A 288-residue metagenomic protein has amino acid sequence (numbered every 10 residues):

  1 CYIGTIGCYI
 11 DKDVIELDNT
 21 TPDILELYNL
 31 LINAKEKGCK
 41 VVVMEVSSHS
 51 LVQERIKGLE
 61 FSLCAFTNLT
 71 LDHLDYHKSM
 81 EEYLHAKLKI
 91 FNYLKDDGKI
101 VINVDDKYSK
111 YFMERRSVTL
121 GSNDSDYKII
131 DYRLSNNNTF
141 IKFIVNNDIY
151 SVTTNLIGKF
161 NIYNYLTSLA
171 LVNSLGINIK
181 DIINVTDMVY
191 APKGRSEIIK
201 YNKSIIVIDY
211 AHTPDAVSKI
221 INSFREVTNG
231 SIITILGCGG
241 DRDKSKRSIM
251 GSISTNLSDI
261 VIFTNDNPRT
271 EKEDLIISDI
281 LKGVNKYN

Functional and structural regions predicted by a protein language model:
C1-I10, S47: Short beta-strand-centered segment that lines the nucleotide-binding/catalytic pocket of NTP-utilizing
Y2, M44, C64, I102 (+3 more regions): Structural beta-sheet core signal
T5-I6, L69, S122, G239 (+1 more regions): Short, ordered loop/turn segments at secondary-structure junctions
I15-S47: Conserved nucleotide-sensing/catalytic segment adjacent to the nucleotide-binding pocket in NTP-handling enzymes
K37-K40, F61-I206, N229, L281-Y287: Acidic, Mg2+-coordinating active-site environments of NTP-dependent enzymes
H49-K57: Conserved helix/coil segment N-terminal to the catalytic DExD/H
P192, V217, N222-Y287: Active-site beta-alpha connecting loops in nucleotide-dependent enzymes
D209: Conserved phosphate/oxyanion-binding catalytic-loop motifs
